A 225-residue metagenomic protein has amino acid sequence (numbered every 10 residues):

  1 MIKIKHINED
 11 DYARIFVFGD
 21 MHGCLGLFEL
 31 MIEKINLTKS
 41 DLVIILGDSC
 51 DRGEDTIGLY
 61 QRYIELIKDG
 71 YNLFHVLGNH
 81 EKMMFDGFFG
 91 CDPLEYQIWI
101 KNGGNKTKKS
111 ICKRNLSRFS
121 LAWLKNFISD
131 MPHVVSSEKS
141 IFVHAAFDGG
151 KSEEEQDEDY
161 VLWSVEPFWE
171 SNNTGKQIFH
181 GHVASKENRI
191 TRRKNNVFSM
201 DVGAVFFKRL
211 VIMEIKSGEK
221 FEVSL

Functional and structural regions predicted by a protein language model:
M1-Q61: N-terminal active-site segment of His-dependent metallophosphoesterases
I2-D11, N36, I67-K68, H133-S136 (+2 more regions): A short acidic-Thr-Gly-centered motif at the start of a beta-strand
Y12, T38-S40, G70-N72, E138 (+1 more regions): A general structural motif
F18-G19, V43-G47, F74-N79, V143 (+3 more regions): Active-site neighborhood of phospho(di)ester-bond hydrolases with catalytic His/Asp-centered motifs
H22-G26, D51-E54, E81-F85, G149-G150 (+2 more regions): Active-site environment of divalent metal-dependent phosphoester hydrolases
R52-H133, S164-F168: Active-site neighborhood of divalent metal-dependent phosphoester bond hydrolases
S136, F142-H144, I212-K216: Short, well-ordered beta-strand micro-motif
D157-S224: Conserved beta-sheet core of the metallophosphoesterase superfamily
